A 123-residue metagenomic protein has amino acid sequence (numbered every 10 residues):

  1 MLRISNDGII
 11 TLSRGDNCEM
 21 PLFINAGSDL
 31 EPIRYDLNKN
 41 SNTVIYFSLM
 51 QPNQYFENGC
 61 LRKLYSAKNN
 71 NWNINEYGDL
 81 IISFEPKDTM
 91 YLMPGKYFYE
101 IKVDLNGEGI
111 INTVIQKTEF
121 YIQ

Functional and structural regions predicted by a protein language model:
M1-Q123: Contiguous segments within soluble domain cores/interaction surfaces
